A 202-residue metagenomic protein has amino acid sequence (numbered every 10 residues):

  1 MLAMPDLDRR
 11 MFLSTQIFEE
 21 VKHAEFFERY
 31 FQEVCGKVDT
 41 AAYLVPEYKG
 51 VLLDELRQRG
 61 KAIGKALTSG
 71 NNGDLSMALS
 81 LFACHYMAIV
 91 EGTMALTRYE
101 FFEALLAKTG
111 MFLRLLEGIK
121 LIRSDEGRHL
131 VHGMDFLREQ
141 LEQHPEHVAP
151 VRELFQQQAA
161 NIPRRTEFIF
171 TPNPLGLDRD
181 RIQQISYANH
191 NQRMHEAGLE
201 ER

Functional and structural regions predicted by a protein language model:
M1-R202: Non-heme di-metal
